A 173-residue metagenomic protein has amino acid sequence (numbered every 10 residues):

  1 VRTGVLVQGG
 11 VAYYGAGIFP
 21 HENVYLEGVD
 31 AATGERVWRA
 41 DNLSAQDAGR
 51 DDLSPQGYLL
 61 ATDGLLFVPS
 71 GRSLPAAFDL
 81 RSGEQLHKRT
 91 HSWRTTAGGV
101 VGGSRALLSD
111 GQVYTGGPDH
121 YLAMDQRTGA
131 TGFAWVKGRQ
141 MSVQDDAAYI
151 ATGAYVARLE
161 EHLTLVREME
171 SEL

Functional and structural regions predicted by a protein language model:
V1-L26, R50-P75, R89, T96-L122 (+1 more regions): Repeat-blade elements of multi-bladed beta-propeller folds
G9-G10, A32-E35, G64, E84: Secondary-structure boundary elements
Y25-E27, R36-R39: Eukaryotic alpha-helical scaffold "rod" segments
A31-T33, L80-G83, D125-T128, E161-H162: Short loop/turn segments that connect beta-strands within beta-propeller blades
V37-L43, L86-S92, G132-K137, R167-E172: Beta-propeller fold detector
V156-L173: Internal, charge-rich low-complexity segments
